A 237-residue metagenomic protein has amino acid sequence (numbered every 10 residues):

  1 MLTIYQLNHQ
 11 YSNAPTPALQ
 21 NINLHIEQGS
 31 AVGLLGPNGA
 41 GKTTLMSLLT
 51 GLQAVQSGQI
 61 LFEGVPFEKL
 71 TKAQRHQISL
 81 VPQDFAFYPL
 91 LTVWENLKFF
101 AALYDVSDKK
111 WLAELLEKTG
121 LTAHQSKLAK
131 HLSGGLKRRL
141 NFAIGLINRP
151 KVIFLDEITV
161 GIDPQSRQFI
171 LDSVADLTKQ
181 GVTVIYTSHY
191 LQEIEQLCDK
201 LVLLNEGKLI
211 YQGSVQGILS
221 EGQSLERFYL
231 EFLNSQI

Functional and structural regions predicted by a protein language model:
M1-I4, N8-N21, T71: A short, flexible loop at the N-terminus of ABC-type nucleotide-binding domains that lies
T50: Helix-to-loop junction immediately C-terminal to a conserved catalytic motif
G58-K69, A73-Q74: Conserved ABC transporter NBD signature motif
K98, S107-H124: Conserved ABC ATPase "signature" region
L128-G135: Conserved ABC ATPase signature
I153-D156: Catalytic Walker B motif of ABC-type/P-loop ATPase nucleotide-binding domains
